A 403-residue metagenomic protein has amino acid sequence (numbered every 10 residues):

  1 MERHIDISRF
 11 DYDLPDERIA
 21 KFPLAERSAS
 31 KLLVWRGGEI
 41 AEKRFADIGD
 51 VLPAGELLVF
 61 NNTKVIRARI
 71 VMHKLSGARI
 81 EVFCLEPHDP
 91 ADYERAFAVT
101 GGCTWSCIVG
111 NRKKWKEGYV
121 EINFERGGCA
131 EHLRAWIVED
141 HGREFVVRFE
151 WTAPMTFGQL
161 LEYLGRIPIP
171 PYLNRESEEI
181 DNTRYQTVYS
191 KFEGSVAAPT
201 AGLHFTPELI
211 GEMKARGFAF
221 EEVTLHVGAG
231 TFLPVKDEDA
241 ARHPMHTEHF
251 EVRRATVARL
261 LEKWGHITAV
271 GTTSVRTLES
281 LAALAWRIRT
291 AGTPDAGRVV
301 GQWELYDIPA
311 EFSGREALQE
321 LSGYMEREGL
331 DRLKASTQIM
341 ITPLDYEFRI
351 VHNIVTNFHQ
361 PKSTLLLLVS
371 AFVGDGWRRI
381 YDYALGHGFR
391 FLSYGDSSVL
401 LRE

Functional and structural regions predicted by a protein language model:
M1-E403: Surface-exposed, charge/polar-rich loops and edge strands
